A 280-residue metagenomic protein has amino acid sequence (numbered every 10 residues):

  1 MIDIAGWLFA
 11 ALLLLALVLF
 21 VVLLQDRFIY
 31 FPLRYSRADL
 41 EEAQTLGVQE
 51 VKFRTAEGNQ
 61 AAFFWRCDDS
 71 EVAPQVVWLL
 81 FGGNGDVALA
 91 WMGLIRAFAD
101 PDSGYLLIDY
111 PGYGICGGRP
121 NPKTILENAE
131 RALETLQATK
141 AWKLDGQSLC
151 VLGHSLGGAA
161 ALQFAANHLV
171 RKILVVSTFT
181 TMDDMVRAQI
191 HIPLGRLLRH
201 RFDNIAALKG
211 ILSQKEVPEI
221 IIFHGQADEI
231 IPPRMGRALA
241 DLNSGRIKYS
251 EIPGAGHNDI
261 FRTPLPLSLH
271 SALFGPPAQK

Functional and structural regions predicted by a protein language model:
W7-R54: An N-terminal hydrophobic leader/cap segment in hydrolases
A56-T135: Membrane-embedded segments
W142-S155: Alpha/beta-hydrolase fold nucleophile elbow
L152-Q163, I230: Glycine-rich nucleophile elbow surrounding the catalytic serine of serine-hydrolase chemistry
G158-S213, R262: Hydrolase active-site cap/lid region
I211-V217, I221-H224, D228: Short beta-strand/loop motif that positions the catalytic acidic residue of the alpha/beta-hydrolase fold
P233-K280: C-terminal catalytic histidine-bearing segment of alpha/beta-hydrolase fold enzymes
